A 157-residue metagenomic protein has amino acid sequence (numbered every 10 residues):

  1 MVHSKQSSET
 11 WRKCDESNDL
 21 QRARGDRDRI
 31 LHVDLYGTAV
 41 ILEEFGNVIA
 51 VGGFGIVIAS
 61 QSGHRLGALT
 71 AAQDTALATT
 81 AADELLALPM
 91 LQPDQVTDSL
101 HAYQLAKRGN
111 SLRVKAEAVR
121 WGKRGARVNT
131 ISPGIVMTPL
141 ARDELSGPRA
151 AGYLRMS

Functional and structural regions predicted by a protein language model:
M1-R12: Conserved Rossmann-fold cofactor-binding substructure of NAD(P)-dependent oxidoreductases
T10, N18-Q21: Intrinsically disordered, low-complexity protein-protein interaction regions
R22-R24, D28, V51-R124, I135-T138: Catalytic loop of short-chain dehydrogenase/reductase
I41-I49, R113-V114: Hydrophobic positions on the long internal alpha-helix of Rossmann-like NAD(P)-dependent oxidoreductase domains
Q95-V96, L100, R149-S157: Catalytic Tyr-x(3-8)-Lys segment
P133-D143, G147, A151-Y153: Short, flexible catalytic-loop segment of classical short-chain dehydrogenase/reductase
